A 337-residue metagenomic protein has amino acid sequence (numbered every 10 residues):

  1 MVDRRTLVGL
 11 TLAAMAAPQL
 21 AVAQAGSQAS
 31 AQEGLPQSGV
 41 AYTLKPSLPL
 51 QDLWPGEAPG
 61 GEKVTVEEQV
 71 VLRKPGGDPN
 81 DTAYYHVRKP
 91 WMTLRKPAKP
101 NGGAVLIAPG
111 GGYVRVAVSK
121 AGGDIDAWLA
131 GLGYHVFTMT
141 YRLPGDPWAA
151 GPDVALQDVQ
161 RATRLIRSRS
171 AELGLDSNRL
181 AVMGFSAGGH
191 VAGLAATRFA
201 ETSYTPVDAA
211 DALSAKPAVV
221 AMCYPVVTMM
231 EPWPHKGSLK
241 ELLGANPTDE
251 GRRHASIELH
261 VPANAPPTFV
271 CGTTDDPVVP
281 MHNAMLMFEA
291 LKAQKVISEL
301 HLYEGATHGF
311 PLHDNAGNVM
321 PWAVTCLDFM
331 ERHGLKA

Functional and structural regions predicted by a protein language model:
M1-M15: N-terminal secretory signal peptides and thylakoid transit peptides that target proteins across membranes
L72-P79, A209, P225-H260, P266: Mobile cap/lid helix-loop segments that gate and shape the active-site cleft of serine hydrolases
G102-G110: Short beta-strand element of the alpha/beta-hydrolase
V116-S119, D124-I125, M139-S177, N315-M320: Catalytic nucleophile-loop/oxyanion-hole region of alpha/beta-hydrolase and closely related hydrolase-like folds
R161-P234: Primarily recognizes the serine-hydrolase "nucleophile elbow" in alpha/beta-hydrolase and SGNH/GDSL folds
V270-G272: Short beta-strand/loop motif that positions the catalytic acidic residue of the alpha/beta-hydrolase fold
V278-N283: Conserved alpha/beta-hydrolase "acid-adjacent" motif
M285-A337: C-terminal catalytic histidine-bearing segment of alpha/beta-hydrolase fold enzymes
